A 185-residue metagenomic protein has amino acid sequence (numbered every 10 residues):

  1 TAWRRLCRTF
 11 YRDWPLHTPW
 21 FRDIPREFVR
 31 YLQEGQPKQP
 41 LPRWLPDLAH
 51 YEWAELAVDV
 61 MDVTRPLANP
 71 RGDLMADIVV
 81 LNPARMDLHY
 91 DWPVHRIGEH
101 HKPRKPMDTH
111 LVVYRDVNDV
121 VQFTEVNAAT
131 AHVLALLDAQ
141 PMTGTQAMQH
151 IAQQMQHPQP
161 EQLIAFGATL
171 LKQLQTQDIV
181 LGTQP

Functional and structural regions predicted by a protein language model:
T1-P70, D119, T124-P185: Long, charge-rich, low-complexity alpha-helical segments
W53-H101: A glycine-rich beta-turn/hairpin centered on an aromatic-Pro dipeptide
V80-A139: Low-complexity, glycine/alanine/valine/leucine- and proline-rich hydrophobic stretches
